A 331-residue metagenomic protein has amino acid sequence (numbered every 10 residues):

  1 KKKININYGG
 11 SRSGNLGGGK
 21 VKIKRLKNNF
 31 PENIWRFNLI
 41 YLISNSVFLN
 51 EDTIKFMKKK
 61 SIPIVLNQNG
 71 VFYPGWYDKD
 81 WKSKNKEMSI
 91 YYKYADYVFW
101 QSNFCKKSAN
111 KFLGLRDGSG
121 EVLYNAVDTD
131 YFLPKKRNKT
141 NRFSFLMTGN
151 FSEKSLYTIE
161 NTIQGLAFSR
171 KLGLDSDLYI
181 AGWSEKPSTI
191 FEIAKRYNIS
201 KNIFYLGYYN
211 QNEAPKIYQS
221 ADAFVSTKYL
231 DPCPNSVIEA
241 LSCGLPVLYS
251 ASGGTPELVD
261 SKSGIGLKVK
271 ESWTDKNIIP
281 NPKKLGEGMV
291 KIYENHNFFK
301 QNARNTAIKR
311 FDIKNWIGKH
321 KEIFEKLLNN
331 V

Functional and structural regions predicted by a protein language model:
F104, A126: Carbohydrate-associated surface elements
N138-Y157, I163-L166, R170, Y179: Conserved donor-binding/catalytic core segment of Leloir-type glycosyltransferases
D175-F191: Glycosyltransferase donor-sugar binding loop
I190-N212: Nucleotide-activated donor-binding/catalytic signature segment of Leloir-type glycosyltransferases, i.e., the conserved
Y208-Y209, K216-A221, H320: Short alpha-helical donor nucleotide-sugar binding micro-motif in glycosyltransferases
Y229: Aromatic "clamp/platform" in nucleotide-sugar-dependent glycosyltransferases that forms part of the donor/acceptor
P246-Y249, P256-V259, G266: Short hydrophobic beta-strand element within catalytic cores of glycosyltransferases and related nucleotide-activated
P280, K284, E294-E325: A charged, aromatic-enriched C-terminal amphipathic alpha-helix characteristic of glycosyltransferases across folds
